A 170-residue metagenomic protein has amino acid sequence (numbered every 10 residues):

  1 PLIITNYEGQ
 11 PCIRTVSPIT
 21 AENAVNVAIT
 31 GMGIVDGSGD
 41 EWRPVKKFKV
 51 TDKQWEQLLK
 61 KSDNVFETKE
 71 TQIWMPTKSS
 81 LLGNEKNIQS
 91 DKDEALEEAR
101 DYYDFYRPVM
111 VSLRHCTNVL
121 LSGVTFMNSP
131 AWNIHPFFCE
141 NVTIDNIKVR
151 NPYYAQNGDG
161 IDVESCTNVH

Functional and structural regions predicted by a protein language model:
P1-H170: Extracellular/periplasmic carbohydrate-active domains that bind, remodel, or depolymerize complex polysaccharides
